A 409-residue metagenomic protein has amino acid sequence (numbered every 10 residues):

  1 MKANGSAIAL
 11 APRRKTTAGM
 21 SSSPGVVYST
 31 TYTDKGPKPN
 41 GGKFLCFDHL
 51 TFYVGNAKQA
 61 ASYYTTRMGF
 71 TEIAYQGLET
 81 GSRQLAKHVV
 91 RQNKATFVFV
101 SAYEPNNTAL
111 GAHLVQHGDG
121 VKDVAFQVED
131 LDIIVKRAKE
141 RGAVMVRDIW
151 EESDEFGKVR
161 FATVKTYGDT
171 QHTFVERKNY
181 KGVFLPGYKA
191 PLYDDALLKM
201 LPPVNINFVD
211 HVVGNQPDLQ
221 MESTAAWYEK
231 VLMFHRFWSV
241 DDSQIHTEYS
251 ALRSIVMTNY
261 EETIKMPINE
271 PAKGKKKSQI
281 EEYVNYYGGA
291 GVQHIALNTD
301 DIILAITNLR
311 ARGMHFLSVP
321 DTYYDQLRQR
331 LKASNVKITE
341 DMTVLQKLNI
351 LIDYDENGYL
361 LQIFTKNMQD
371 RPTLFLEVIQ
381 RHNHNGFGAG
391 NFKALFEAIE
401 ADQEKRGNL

Functional and structural regions predicted by a protein language model:
K2-D194, H211, D218, L345-Q346 (+1 more regions): An N-terminus-focused feature that recognizes amino-terminal "leader" regions
S23-P37, Q362, R371-L409: TerminUS-proximal long segments
G42-L45, T51-T96, E140, I149-E155 (+6 more regions): Core segments of cupin and vicinal oxygen chelate
F47-V54, F70, V90, F97-F99 (+11 more regions): Short, structured motif recognition centered on aromatic/hydrophobic residues
Y103, E261-I280: Active-site-adjacent "gating/activation" loops or surface patches in catalytic cores
Y167-D169, E176-N179, L201-I206, T247 (+1 more regions): Contiguous mid-protein beta-loop-alpha structural module that forms a pocket-lining wall or clamp of enzyme active
Y193-L197, L201-V209, V213-Q216, Q220-M221: Intrinsically disordered, low-complexity linker/loop segments enriched in Gly/Pro and charged/polar residues
I264-M266, G288-M368, L374-H382: Long compositionally biased, domain-poor regions of proteins
